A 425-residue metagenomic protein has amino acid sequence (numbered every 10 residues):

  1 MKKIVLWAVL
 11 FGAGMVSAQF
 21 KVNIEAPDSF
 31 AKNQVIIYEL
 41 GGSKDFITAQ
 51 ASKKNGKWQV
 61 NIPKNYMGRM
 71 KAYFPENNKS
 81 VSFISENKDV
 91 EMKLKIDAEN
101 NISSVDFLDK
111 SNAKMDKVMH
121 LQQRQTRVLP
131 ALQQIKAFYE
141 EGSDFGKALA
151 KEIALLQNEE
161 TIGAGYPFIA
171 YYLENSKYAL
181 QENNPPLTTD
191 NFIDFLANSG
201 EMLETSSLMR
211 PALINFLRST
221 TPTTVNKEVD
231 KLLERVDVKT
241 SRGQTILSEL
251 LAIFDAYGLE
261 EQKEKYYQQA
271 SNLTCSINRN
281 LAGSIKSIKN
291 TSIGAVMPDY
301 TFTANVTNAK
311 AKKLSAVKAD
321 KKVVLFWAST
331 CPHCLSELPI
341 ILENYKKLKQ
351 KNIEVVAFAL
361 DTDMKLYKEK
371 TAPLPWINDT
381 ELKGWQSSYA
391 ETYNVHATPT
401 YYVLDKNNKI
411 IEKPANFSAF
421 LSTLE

Functional and structural regions predicted by a protein language model:
M1-E25, E425: Bacterial Sec-dependent N-terminal signal peptides
Q19-D194: A non-transmembrane, solvent-exposed segment enriched in polar/low-complexity residues
K147-A154, P185-P186, S219-K227, Y257-E260: Helix-turn-helix repeat elements of alpha-solenoid scaffolds
T223-V296: N-terminal targeting signals for export/organelle localization
C275-S315, S422-E425: N-terminal "domain-start" segment that seeds a small globular fold
K310-I341, E354-F358: Short active-site neighborhood of thiol/selenol oxidoreductases, capturing the structured segment around
S336-A372, W385-Y389: Structural microenvironment flanking redox-active thiols in thiol-disulfide oxidoreductases
W385-E425: Thiol/disulfide oxidoreductase modules built on the thioredoxin-like
